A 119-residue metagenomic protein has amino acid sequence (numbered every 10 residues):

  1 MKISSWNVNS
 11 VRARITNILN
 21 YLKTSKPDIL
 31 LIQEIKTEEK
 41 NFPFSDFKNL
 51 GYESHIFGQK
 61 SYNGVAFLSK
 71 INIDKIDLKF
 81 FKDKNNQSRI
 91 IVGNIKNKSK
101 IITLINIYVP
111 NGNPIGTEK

Functional and structural regions predicted by a protein language model:
M1-Y52, Y62-V65: N-terminal, active-site-proximal structural segment of metallo-dependent hydrolase catalytic domains
I35-E38, F42-P114: Structured beta-strand-rich core segments of catalytic domains in phosphoester-bond hydrolases
I115-K119: Binuclear metal-dependent hydrolase catalytic cores centered on His/Asp/Glu-rich metal-binding motifs
